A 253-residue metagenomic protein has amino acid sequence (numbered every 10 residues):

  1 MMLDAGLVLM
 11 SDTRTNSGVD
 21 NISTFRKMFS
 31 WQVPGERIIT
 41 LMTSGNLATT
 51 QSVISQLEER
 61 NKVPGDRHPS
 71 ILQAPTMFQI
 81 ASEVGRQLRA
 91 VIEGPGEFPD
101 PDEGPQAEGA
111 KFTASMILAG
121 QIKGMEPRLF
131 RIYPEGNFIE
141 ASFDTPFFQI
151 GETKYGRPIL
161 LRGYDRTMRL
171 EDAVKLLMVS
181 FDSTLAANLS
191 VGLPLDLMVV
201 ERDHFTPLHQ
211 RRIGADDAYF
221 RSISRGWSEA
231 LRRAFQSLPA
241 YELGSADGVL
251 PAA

Functional and structural regions predicted by a protein language model:
M1-D102, G109-F112, F147-M168, K175 (+1 more regions): Conserved short S/T/G-enriched processing/targeting/catalytic segments and their helical context
M1-M2, L7-L9, A110, A114-Q121 (+2 more regions): Short beta-strand scaffold segments in enzyme catalytic cores
T15, L47, I122-M125, G136-N137: Short acidic/polar capping segments at secondary-structure boundaries
G45-A48, G120-K123, E201-H204: Glycine-rich beta-alpha junction loops
P95-A119, S183-V191: Catalytic core of PPM/PP2C metal-dependent serine/threonine phosphatase domains
E126-L161, T167-E171, M178, L185-R221 (+1 more regions): A structural signal for small-residue-enriched, beta-sheet-centric alpha/beta enzyme cores and oligomeric scaffold folds
